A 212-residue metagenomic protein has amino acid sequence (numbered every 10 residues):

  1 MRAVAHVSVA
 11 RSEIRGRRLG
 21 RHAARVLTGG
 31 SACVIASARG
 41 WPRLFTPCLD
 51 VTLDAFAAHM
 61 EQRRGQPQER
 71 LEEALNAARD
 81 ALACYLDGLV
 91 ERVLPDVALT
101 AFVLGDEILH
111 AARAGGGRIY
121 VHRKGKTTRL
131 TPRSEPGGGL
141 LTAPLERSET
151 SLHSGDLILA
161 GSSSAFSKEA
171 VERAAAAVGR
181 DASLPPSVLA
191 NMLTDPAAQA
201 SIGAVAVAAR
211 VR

Functional and structural regions predicted by a protein language model:
M1-A10, A58, P67-E69, E73-A74 (+2 more regions): Extreme N-terminal targeting and regulatory segments of eukaryotic proteins
M1-H59, E91-V97, I108, G117-K126 (+2 more regions): N-terminal entry segment of metal-dependent catalytic domains or homologous docking segments
V34, R113, I158-A160: Residue-level marker for buried hydrophobic side chains located in beta-strands that build the well-ordered beta-sheet
L44, C48-T52, Q66-A74, A170 (+1 more regions): Short amphipathic alpha-helical segments
L53-R64, R79, G179-A182: Short amphipathic alpha-helical signal-transduction/dimerization elements
R63-H122, L193-S201: Catalytic core of PPM/PP2C metal-dependent serine/threonine phosphatase domains
H153-R212: C-terminal catalytic subdomain
